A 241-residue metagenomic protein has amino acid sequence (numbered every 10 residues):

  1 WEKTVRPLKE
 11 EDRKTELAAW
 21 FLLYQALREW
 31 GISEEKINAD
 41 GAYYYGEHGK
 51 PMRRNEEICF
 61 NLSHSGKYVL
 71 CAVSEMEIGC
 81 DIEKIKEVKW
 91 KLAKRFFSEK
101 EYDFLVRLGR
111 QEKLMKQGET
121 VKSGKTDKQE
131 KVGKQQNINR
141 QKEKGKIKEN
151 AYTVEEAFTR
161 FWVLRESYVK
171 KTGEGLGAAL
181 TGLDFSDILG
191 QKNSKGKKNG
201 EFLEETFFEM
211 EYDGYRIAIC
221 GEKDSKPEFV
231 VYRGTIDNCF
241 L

Functional and structural regions predicted by a protein language model:
W1-K116, K122-L241: Core catalytic alpha/beta fold that binds nucleotide/phospho-ligands
